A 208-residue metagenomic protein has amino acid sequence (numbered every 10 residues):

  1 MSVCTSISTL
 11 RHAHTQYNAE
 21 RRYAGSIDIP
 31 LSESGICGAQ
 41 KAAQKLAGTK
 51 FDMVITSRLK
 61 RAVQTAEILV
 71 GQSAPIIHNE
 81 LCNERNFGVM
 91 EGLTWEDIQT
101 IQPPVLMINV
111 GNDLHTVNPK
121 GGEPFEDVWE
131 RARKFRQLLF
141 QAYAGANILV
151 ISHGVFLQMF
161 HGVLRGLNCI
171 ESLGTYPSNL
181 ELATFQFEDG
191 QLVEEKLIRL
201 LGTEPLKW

Functional and structural regions predicted by a protein language model:
M1-S6, R85-Q99, Q141-A146, G162-W208: Acidic, low-complexity terminal tails and accessory targeting/binding regions of phosphate-metabolizing enzymes
I7, L138, A146-G154: Generic beta-sheet signal
S8, H14-T65, P119-A132: Loop-to-helix element that buttresses phosphate recognition and phosphoryl-transfer chemistry
T15, F156-L157: Short active-site segment of divalent metal-dependent hydrolases/proteases that encodes the spacing between
A19-R22, V105-P119: Short, basic/glycine-rich phosphate-binding loops at helix/coil junctions that contact nucleotide phosphates
K41-L106: Phosphate-coordination/substrate-recognition cap region in phosphate-metabolizing enzymes
T49-D52, Q141-L149: Surface-exposed helix-capping loop/turn segments at secondary-structure junctions
I68, M159-V163: Active-site signature of alpha/beta-hydrolase-fold catalytic machinery across serine- and Asp/Cys-nucleophile hydrolases
